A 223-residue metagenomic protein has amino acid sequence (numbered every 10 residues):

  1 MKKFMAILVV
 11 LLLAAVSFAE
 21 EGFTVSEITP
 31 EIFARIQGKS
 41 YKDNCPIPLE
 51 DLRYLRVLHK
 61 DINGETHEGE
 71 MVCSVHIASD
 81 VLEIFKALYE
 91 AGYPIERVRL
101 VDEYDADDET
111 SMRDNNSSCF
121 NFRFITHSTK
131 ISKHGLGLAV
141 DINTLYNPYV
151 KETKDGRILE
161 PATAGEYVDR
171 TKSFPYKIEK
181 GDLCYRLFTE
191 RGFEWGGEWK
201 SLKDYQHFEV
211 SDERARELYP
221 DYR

Functional and structural regions predicted by a protein language model:
F4-A14: Sec-dependent N-terminal signal peptides
L12, L88, G92, G192-W195 (+1 more regions): A generic secondary-structure signal for well-formed alpha-helical elements
E20-E65: N-terminal module-boundary/linker segments of secreted carbohydrate-active enzymes
I47-M112: Active-site acidic/histidine clusters and adjacent loop/turn architecture that either coordinate catalytic ions
D51-R53, N116, G135-L138, C184 (+1 more regions): Residues that flank catalytic or metal-binding motifs in active/ligand-binding sites
I77-I84, L138, K180-C184: Stable alpha-helical elements in mature extracytoplasmic
I95-E96, T110-L145: Mid-length scaffold segments of soluble, non-membrane domains
I125-H127, V140-R223: Catalytic cores and adjacent binding grooves of peptidoglycan-active enzymes
